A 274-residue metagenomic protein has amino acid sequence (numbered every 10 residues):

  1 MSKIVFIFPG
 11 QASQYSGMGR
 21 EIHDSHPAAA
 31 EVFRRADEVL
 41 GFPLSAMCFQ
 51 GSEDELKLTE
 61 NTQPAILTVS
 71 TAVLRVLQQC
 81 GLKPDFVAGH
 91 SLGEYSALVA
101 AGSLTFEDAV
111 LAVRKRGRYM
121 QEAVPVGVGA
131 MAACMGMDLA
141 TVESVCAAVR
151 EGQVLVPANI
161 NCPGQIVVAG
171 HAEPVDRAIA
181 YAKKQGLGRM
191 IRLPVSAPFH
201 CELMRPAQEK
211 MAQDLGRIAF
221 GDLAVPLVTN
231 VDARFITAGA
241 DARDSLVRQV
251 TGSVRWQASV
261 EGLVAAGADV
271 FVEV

Functional and structural regions predicted by a protein language model:
S2-V142, R189, L193, V270-V274: FabD-like malonyl-/acyl-CoA
G10, H200, V254-V274: Conserved catalytic block of serine-dependent lipid acyl chemistry
Q11-S13, L40, A101-S253: Alpha/beta catalytic cores of group-transfer enzymes, especially the acyltransferase/condensing modules of polyketide
G17, S70, A240-L246, V264-A266: Short, local alpha-helical segments
Q78, K183, V264-G267: Non-catalytic positions within long, well-ordered alpha-helices that form the structural scaffold/packing of enzyme
